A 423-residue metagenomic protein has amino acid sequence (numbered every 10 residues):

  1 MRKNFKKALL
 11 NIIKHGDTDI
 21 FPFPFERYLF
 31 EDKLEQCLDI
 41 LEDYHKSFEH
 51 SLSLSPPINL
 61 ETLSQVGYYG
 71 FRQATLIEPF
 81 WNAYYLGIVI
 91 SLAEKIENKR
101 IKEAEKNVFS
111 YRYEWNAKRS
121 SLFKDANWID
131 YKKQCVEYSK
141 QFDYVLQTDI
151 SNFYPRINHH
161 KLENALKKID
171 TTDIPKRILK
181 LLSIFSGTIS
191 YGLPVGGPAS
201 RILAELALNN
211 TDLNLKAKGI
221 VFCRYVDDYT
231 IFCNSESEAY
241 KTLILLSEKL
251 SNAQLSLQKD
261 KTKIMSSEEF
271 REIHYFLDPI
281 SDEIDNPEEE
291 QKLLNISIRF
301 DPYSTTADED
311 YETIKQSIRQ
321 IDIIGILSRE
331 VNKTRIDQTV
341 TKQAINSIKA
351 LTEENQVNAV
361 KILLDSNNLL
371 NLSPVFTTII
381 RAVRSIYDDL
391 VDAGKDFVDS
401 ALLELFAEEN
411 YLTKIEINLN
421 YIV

Functional and structural regions predicted by a protein language model:
M1-A165, D170-D173, S183-G197: Conserved two-metal-ion catalytic palm core of "right-hand" nucleic acid polymerases, unifying RNA-dependent RNA
S121-V226, T230-K249, A253-S256, K261-M265 (+2 more regions): Conserved polymerase palm-domain catalytic core
S267-E269: Extended assembly/interaction regions that build large supramolecular complexes
R271-I284: Short, low-order "capping/linker" segments at domain edges
